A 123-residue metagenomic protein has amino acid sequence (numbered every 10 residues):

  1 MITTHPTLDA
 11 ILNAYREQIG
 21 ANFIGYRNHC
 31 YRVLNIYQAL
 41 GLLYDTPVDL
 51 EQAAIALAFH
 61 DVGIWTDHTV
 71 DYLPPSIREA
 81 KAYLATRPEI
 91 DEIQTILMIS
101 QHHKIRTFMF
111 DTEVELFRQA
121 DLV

Functional and structural regions predicted by a protein language model:
M1-A10: N-terminal catalytic cores of peptidoglycan-degrading enzymes
D9-Y37, D61-W65: Active-site flanking loop/helix segments enriched in acidic
F23-E51, A80-R87: Alpha-helical phosphate/pyrophosphate-handling elements in metalloenzyme active cores
A39-L43, I64-H68, A82, T86 (+3 more regions): Amphipathic alpha-helical interaction surfaces
T46-V48, V70, R87-T95: Short, flexible active-site-proximal loops enriched in glycine and acidic residues
L50-D67, S76, I96-H103: His-Asp-centered metal-binding catalytic motifs of divalent-metal-dependent phosphohydrolases/nucleases
D71-E79: Post-HEXXH active-site segment of zinc metalloproteases
I90-V123: Histidine/acidic-rich helix-loop-helix segments that form or flank divalent-metal centers in metalloenzyme catalytic
